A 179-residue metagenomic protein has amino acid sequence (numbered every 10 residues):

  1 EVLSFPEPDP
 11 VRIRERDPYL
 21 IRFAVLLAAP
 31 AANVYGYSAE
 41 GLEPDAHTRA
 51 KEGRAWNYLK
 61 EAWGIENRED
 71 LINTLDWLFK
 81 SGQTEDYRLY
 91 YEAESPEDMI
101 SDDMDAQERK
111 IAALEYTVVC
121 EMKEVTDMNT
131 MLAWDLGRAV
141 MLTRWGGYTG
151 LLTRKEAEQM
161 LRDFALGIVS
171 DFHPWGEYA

Functional and structural regions predicted by a protein language model:
E1-R154, E158, F164-A179: Polar/charged low-complexity regulatory segments
